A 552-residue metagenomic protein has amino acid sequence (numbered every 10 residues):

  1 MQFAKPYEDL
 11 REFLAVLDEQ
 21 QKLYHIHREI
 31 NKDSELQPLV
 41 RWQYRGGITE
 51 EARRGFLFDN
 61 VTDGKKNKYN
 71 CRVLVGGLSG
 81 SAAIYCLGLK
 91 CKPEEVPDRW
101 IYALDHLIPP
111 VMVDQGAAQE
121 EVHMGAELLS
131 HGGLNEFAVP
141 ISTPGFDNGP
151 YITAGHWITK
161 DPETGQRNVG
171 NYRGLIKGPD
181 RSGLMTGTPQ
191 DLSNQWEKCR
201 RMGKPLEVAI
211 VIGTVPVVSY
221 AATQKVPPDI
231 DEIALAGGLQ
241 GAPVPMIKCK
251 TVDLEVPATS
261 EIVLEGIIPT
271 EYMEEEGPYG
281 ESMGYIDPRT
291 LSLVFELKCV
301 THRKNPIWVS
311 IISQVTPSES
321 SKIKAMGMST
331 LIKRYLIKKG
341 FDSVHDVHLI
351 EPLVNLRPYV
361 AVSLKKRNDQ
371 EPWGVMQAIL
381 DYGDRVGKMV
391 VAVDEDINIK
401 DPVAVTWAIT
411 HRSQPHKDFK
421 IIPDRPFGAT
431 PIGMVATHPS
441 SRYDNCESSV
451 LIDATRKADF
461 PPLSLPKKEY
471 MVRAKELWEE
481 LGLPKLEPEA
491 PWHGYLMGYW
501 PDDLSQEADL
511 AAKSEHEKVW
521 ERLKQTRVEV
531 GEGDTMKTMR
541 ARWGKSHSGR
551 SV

Functional and structural regions predicted by a protein language model:
M1-V552: Extended, highly charged
